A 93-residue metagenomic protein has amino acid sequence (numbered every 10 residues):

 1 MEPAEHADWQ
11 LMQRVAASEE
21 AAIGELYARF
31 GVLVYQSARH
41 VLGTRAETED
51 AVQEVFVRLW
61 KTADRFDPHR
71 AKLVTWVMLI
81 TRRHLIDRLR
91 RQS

Functional and structural regions predicted by a protein language model:
M1-E2, A16-E25, Y35-E54: Short, charged helix-capping/linker segments at alpha-helix termini
M1-Q13: Extreme N-terminal regulatory/targeting segments of RNA polymerase sigma factors
L11, A22-I23, F30, A51 (+1 more regions): Hydrophobic side chains within well-formed alpha-helices
M12-Q13, Y35, R39, M78 (+1 more regions): Solvent-exposed, non-membrane alpha-helical residues enriched in polar/charged side chains
L26-F30, V34, T81: Hydrophobic/aromatic residues within well-ordered alpha-helical segments
G31, R45, E49, A63 (+3 more regions): A short, glycine- and basic residue-enriched loop/turn that sits immediately adjacent to a domain's principal
Q36, D50-V57, A71-R83: Structural recognition of an alpha-helix C-terminal capping motif at a helix-to-coil junction
K61-R65, L79-S93: Arg/Lys-rich amphipathic alpha helix in sigma70-family domain 2
